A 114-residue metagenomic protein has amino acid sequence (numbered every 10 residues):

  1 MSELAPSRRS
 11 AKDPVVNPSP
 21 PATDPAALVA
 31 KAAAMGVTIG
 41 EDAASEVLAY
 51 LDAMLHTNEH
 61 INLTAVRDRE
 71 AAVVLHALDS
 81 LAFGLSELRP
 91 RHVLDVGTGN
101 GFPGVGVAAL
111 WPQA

Functional and structural regions predicted by a protein language model:
S2-P90: Class I SAM-dependent transferase core
D79-A114: Conserved SAM/SAH cofactor-binding pocket of Class I
